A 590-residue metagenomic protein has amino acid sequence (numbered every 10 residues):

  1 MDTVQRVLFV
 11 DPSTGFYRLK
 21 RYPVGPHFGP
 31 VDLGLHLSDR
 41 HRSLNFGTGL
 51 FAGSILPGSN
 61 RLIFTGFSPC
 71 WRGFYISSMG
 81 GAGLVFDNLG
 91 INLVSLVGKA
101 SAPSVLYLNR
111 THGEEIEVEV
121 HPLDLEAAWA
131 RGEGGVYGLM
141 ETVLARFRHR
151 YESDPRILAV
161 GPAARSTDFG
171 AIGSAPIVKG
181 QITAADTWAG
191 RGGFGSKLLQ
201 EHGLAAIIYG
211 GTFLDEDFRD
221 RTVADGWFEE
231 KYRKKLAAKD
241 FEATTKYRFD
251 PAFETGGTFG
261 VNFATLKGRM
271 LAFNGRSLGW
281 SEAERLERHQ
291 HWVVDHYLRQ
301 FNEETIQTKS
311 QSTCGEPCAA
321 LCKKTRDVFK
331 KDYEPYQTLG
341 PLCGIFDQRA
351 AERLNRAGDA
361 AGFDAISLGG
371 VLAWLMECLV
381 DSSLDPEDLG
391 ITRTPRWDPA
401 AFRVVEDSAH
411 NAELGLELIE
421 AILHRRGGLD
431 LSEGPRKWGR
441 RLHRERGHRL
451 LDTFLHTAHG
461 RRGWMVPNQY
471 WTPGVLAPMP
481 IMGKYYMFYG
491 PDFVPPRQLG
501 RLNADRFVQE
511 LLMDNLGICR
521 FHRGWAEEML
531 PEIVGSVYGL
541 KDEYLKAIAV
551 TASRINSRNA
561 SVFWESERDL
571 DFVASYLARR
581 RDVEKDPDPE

Functional and structural regions predicted by a protein language model:
M1, W71, Y75-A82, S367-M376: Metabolite-binding pocket within alpha/beta catalytic cores that recognizes anionic/polar moieties
M1-D39, N88: N-terminal basic/disordered segments at the start of proteins
V4, F9-P12, F16-Y17, H27 (+4 more regions): Extended C-terminal regions of large enzymes
V24, P30-S54, G315-L321: N-terminal short beta-loop-beta anion/metal-coordinating cradle
L37-C70, P103-A175: Acidic/Gly/His-enriched mid-domain segments of enzyme catalytic cores or analogous surface patches that mediate
W71-V94, Q181-I182, D186, L198 (+2 more regions): Alpha-helical support elements that line or immediately flank enzyme active sites and cofactor-binding pockets
M79-V118, G195, Q200-D215, V371: Glycine-rich phosphate/pyrophosphate-binding loops and their adjacent beta-strand/loop elements at enzyme active sites
